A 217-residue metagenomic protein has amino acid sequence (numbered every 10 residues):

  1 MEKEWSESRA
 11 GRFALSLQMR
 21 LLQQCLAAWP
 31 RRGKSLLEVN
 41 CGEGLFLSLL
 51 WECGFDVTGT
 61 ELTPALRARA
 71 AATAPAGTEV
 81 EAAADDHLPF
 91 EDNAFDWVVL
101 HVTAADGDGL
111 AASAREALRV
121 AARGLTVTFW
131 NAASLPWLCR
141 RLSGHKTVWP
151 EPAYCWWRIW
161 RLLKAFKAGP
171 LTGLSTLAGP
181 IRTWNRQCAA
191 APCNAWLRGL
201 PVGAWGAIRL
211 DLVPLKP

Functional and structural regions predicted by a protein language model:
M1-R31, L45: Conserved class I S-adenosyl-L-methionine
L37, E43-H87: Class I SAM-dependent methyltransferase SAM/SAH-binding core
D86-W97: A short acidic, Gly/Pro-enriched loop at the edge of an enzyme's catalytic core that lines a small-molecule cofactor
W97-G109: A short SAM/SAH-binding and catalytic strip from SAM-dependent methyltransferases
A111-L125: A short glycine-rich, Lys/Arg-flanked "PGG" loop and its adjoining helix->strand segment in the class I
G124-P150: Conserved class I S-adenosyl-L-methionine
W149-G173: Short alpha-helix
L171-P217: A C-terminal cap/extension of S-adenosyl-L-methionine-dependent methyltransferases that defines the acceptor-substrate
